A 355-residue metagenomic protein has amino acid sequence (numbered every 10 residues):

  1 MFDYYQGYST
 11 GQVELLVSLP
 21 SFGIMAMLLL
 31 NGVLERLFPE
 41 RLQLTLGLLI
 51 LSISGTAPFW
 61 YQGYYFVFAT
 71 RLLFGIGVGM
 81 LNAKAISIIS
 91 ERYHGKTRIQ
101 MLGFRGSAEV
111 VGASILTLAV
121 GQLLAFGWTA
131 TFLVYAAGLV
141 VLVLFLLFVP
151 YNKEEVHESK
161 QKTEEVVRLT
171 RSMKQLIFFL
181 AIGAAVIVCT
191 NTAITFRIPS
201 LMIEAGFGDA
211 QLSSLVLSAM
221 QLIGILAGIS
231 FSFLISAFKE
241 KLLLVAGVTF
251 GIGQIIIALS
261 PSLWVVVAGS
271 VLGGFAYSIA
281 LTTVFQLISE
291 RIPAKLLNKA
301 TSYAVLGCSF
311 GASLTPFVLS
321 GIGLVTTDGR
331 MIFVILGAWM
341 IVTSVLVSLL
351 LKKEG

Functional and structural regions predicted by a protein language model:
A26-E40, A227-K239, G323: Helix-to-loop junctions at the C-terminal end of transmembrane segments in multipass secondary transporters
A26-G63: Conserved MFS/SLC helix-loop-helix module at the cytosolic interface between two early adjacent transmembrane helices
S54, Y65-L73, W264-L272: Paired small-residue
Y64, T70-A108: Cytoplasmic helix-loop-helix junction between adjacent transmembrane helices in 12-TM secondary transporters
M80-Y93, I279-P293: Intracellular juxtamembrane helix-capping segments at the cytosolic ends of symmetry-related transmembrane helices
G95-K96, F104-P150: Helix-loop-helix hairpin linking two adjacent transmembrane segments in secondary transporters
L176-S218, G224: Extracytoplasmic gate region of multi-pass secondary transporters
S289-T326: A late C-terminal transmembrane helix in Major Facilitator Superfamily
